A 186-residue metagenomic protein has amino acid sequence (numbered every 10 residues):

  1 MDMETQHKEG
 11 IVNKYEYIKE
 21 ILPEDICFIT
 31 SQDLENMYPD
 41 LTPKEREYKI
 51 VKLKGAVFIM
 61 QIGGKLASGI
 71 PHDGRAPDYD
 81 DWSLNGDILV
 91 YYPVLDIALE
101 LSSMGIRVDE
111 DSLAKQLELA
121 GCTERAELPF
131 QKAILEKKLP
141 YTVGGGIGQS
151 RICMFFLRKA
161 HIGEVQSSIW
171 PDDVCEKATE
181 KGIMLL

Functional and structural regions predicted by a protein language model:
M1-E45: Extended, charged alpha-beta segments that form solvent-exposed binding/catalytic grooves in nucleic-acid-handling
F28-L186: A translation/RNA-centric and nucleic-acid-associated enzymatic feature enriched in Class II aminoacyl-tRNA synthetases
